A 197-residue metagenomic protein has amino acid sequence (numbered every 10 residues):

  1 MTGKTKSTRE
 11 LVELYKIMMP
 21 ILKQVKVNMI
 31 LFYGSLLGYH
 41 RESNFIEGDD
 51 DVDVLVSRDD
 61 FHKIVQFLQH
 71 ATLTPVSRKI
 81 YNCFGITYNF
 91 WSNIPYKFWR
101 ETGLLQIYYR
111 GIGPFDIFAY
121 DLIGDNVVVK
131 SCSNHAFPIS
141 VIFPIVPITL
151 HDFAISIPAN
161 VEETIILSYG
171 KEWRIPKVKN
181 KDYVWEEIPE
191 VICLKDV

Functional and structural regions predicted by a protein language model:
M1-F32: Helical scaffold of the NTase/Pol beta-like nucleotidyltransferase catalytic core
T8-L14, L55-K97: Metal-dependent nucleotidyltransferase catalytic core
V12, L104-V197: Catalytic cores of NTP-dependent nucleotidyl/adenyl transfer enzymes across multiple folds
L31-Y33, R58, A119: A cross-domain feature marking catalytic cores of carbohydrate-active enzymes and several ubiquitous metabolic/repair
L31-Y39, D182-Y183: Short, solvent-exposed turn/loop segments enriched in Gly/Ser/Thr/Pro and often Arg
S43-V65, D152: Catalytic metal-binding acidic patch
F61, F90-Y108, F115-A119: Active-site-adjacent pocket scaffolds in enzyme catalytic domains
